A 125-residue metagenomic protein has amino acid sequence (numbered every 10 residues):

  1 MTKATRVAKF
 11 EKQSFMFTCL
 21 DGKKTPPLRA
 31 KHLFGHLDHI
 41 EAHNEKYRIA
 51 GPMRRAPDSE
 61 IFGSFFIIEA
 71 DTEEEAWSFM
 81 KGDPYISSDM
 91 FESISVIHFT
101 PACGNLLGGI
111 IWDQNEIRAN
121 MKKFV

Functional and structural regions predicted by a protein language model:
M1-V125: Conserved, structured core segments of small domains
